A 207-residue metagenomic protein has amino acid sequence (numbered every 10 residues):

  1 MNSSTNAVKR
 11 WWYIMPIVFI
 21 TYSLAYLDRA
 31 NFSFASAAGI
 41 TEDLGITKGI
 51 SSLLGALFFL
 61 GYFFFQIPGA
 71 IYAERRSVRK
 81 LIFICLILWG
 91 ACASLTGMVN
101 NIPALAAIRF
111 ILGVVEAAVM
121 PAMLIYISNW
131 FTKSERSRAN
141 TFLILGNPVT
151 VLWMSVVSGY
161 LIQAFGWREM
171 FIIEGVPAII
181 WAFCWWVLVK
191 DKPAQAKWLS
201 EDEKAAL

Functional and structural regions predicted by a protein language model:
M1-F32, E42: Cytosolic juxtamembrane N-terminal segment immediately preceding the first transmembrane helix of multi-pass
A30, F59-I67, A117, V151-L152: Residue-level signature of mid-helix packing/kink "hotspots" within the transmembrane helices of 12-pass Major
S33-F65: Extracellular/periplasmic helix-loop-helix junction of adjacent transmembrane segments in MFS-like secondary
G45, S77, M98-A104, V115 (+2 more regions): Helix-breaking motifs and short loop linkers at transmembrane-helix boundaries and internal kinks in secondary membrane
F64-P103: Conserved MFS/SLC helix-loop-helix module at the cytosolic interface between two early adjacent transmembrane helices
L86-T96, L112, E174-W181: MFS 12-TM fold signature
I108-L145: Cytoplasmic helix-loop-helix junction between adjacent transmembrane helices in 12-TM secondary transporters
L143-L188, P193-A194: Helix-loop-helix hairpin linking two adjacent transmembrane segments in secondary transporters
